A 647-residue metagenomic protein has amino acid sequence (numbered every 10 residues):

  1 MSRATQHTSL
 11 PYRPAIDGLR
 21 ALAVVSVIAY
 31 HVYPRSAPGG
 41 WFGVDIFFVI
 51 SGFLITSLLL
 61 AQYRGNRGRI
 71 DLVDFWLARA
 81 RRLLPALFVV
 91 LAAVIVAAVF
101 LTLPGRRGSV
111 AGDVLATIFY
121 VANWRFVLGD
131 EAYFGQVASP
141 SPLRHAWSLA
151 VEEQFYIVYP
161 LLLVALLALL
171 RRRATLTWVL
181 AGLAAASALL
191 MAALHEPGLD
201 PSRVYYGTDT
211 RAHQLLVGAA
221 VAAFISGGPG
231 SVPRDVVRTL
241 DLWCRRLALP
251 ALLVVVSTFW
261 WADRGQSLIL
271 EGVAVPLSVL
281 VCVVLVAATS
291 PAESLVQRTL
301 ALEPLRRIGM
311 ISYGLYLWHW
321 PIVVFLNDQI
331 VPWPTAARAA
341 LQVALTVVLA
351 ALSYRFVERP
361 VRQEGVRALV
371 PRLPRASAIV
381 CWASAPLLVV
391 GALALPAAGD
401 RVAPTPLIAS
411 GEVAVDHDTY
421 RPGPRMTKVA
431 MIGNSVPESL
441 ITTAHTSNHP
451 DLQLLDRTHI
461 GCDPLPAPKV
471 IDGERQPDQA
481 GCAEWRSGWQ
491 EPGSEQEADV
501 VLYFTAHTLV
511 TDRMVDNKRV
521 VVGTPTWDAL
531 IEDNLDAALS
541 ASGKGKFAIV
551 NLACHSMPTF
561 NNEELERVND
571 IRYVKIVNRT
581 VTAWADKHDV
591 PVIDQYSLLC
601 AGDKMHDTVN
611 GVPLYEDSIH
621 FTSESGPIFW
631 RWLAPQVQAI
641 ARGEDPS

Functional and structural regions predicted by a protein language model:
S2-V370: Membrane-interface helix/loop caps of multi-pass membrane proteins
F48, F119, A430-G433, L454-T458 (+3 more regions): Structural recognition of the beta-strand scaffold that forms the well-ordered cores of secreted hydrolase catalytic
E152, P591, V609-S647: Histidine-centered active-site loop/cap adjacent to the catalytic His in serine esterases/O-acetyl transfer systems
P371-D400: Internal/C-terminal transmembrane anchor helices
D400-A430: Membrane/wall-proximal cationic-aromatic binding patches
G423, K428-I432, E438-P525: Conserved SGNH/GDSL esterase-like catalytic core that processes O-acyl groups on lipids and polysaccharides
F504-M514, A538-K575: Active-site segments of SGNH/GDSL-like serine hydrolases that catalyze O-acetyl group transfer/hydrolysis on lipids
H555-Y596, I619: Substrate-gating cap/lid alpha-helix
